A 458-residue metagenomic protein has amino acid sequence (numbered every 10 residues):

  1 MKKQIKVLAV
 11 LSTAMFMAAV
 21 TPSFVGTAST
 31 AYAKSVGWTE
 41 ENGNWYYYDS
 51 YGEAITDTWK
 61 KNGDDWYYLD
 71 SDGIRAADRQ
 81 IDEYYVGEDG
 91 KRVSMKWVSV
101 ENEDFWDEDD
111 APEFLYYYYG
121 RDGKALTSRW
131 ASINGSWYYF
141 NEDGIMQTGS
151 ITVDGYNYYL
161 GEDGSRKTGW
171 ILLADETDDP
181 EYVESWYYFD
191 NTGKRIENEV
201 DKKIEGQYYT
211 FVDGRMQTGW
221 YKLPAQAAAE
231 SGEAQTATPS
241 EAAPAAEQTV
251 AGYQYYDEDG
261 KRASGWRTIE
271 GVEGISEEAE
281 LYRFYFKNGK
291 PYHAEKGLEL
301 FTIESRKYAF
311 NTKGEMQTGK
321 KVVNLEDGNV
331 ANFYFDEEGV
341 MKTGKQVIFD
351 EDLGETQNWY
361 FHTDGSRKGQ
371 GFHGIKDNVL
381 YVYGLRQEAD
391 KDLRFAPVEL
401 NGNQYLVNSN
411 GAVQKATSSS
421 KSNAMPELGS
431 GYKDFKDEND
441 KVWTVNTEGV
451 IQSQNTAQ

Functional and structural regions predicted by a protein language model:
K2-Q458: Extracellular adhesion/carbohydrate-binding repeat motifs centered on closely spaced tryptophans
